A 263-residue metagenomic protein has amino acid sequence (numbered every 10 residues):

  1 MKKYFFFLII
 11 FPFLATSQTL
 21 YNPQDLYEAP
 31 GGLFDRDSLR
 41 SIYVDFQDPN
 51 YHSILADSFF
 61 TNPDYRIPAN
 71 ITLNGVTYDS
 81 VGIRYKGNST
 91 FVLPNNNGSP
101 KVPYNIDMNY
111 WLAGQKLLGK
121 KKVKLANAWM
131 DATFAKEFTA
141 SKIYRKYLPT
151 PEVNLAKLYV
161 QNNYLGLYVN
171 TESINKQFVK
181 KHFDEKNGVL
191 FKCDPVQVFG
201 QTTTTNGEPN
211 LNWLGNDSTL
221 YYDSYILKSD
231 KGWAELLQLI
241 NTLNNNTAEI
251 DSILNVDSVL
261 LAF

Functional and structural regions predicted by a protein language model:
M1-T19: Bacterial Sec-dependent N-terminal signal peptides
Q18-F263: Phosphate/dinucleotide-binding and metal-coordinating scaffold of catalytic cores in nucleotide-dependent enzymes
